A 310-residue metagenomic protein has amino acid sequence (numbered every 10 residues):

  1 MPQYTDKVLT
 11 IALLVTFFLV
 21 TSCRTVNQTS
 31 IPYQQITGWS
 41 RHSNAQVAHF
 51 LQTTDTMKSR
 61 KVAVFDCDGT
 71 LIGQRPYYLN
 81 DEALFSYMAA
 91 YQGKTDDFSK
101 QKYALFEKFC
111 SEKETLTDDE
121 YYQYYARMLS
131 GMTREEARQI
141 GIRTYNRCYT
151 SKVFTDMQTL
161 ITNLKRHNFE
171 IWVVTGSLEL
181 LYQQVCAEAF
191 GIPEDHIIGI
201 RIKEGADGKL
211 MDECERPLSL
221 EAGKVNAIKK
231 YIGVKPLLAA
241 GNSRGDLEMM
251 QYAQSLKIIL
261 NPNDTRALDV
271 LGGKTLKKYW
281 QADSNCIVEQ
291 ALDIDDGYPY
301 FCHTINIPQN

Functional and structural regions predicted by a protein language model:
M1-T10: Bacterial N-terminal signal peptides that target proteins for export
Y4, F17-F18: Aromatic (phenylalanine/tyrosine) cluster motif
T10-F17: Sec-dependent N-terminal signal peptides
V20-S22: C-terminal motif of bacterial Sec signal peptides marking the signal peptidase cleavage site
V26-Q46, T56-V62, E135-W172, G176-N310: C-terminal cap/substrate-recognition subdomain and adjoining C-terminal extension of metal-dependent phosphatase-like
K61-P76, M250: Asp-based phosphoryl-transfer active-site loop
P76-S151, T155-T159: A metal-dependent, Asp-based hydrolase signature
